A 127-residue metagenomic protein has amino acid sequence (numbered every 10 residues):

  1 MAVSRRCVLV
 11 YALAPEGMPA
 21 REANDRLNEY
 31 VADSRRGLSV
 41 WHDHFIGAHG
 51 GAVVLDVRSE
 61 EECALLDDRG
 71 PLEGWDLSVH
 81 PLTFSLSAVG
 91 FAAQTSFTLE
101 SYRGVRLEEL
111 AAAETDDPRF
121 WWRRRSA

Functional and structural regions predicted by a protein language model:
M1-W41, F45-G50, R58-E60, T83 (+1 more regions): Short S/T/G/P-rich N-terminal loop/turn motif that feeds into the first structured element of a domain
N24-L27, E62-L72: Short amphipathic alpha-helices in soluble, non-transmembrane regions that often serve as interface/regulatory elements
R35-R36, L72-G74: Short, well-ordered coil/turn elements that cap or connect secondary structure elements
V54: Small, basic N-terminal interaction modules of short regulatory proteins
E73-S85: Conserved short beta-strand edge segments in small beta-sheet-based binding/regulatory domains
